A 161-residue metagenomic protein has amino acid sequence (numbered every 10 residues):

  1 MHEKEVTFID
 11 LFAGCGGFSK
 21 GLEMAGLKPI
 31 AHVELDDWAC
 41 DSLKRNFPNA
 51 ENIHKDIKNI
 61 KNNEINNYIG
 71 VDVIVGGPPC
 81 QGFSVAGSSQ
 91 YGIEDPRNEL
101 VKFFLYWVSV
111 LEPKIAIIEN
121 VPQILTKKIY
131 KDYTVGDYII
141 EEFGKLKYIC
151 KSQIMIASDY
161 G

Functional and structural regions predicted by a protein language model:
H2-E51: Conserved S-adenosyl-L-methionine
F8-F18, L22, I57, Y68-S88 (+1 more regions): Conserved proline-anchored active-site loop of SAM-dependent methyltransferases that bridges a beta-strand
A25, N46, A50, E64-N67 (+2 more regions): Generic recognition of well-structured, leucine-rich alpha-helical segments and adjacent helix-turn regions within
P29, N52-H54, Y148-I154: A short coil-to-beta-strand element that immediately follows conserved catalytic motifs
D36, A50, G76-G77, D132: Generic structural signal for well-ordered secondary structure
D36, D56-I57, P122, A157: Conserved beta-strand edge residues that scaffold enzyme active sites
H54-E64: Canonical radical SAM enzyme core domain
N63-V71, V85-G161: Class I S-adenosyl-L-methionine
